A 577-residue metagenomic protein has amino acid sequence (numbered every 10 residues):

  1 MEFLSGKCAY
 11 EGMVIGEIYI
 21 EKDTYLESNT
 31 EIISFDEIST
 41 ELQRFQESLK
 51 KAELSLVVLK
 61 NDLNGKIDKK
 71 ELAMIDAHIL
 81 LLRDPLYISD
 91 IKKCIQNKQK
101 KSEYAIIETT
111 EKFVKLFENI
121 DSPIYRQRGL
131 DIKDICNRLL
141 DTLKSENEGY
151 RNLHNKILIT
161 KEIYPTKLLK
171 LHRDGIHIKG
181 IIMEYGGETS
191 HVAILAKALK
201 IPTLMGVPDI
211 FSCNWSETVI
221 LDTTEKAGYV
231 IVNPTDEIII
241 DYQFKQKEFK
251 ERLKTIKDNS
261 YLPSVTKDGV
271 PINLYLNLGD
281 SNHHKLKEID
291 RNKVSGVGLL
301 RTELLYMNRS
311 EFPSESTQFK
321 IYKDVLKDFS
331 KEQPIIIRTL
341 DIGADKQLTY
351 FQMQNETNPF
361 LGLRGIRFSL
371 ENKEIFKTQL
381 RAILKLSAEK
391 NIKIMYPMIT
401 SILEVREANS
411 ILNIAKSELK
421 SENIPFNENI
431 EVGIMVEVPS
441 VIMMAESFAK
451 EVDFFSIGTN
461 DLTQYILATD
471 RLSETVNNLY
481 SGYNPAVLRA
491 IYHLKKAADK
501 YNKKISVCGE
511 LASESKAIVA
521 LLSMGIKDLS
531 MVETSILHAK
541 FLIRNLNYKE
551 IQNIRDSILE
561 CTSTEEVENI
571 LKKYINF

Functional and structural regions predicted by a protein language model:
M1-D141, S145: Conserved, well-structured core domains of diverse proteins
E2-E27, R151-L286, D290-R291: Acidic, glycine-rich flexible loop/linker segments
T40-Q43, E47, A73, L86 (+18 more regions): Conserved active-site and cofactor/substrate-binding residues in soluble primary-metabolism enzymes
G65-E71, D90-C94, P123-L130, Y150-N155 (+3 more regions): Short coil/turn segments at secondary-structure boundaries
E103, G129, I181, M398-I402 (+1 more regions): Conserved phosphate/pyrophosphate-binding and hydrolysis machinery centered on Walker-type P-loop NTPases, extending
F113, A196, I383: Residue-level signal for inorganic ion chemistry
K115-H154, K226-Q246, A449-L479: N-terminal-biased segments
R252-F577: Conserved alpha/beta-domain cores
